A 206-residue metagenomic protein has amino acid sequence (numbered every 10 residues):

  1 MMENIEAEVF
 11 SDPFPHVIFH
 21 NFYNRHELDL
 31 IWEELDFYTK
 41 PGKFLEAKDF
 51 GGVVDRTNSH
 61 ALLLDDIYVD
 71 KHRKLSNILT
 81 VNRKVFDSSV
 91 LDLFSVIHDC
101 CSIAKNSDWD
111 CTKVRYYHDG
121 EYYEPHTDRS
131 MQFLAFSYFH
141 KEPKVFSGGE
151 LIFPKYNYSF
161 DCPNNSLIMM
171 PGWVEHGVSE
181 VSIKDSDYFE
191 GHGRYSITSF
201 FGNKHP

Functional and structural regions predicted by a protein language model:
M2-C100: Non-heme Fe(II)/2-oxoglutarate
Y23, L35, F139, F201-N203: Short beta-strand segments enriched in hydrophobic/aromatic residues within well-folded beta-rich domains
H26-D29, G52, E121-E124, V145 (+2 more regions): Short catalytic/ligand-binding loop motif for oxyanion handling, primarily in non-cytosolic enzymes, centered on
I103-Y116: A short glycine-rich, His/Asp/Glu-containing loop-to-beta-strand
T112-V114, A135-S137, I197-F201: A structural signal for short, well-ordered beta-strand segments
V114-D128: Conserved short histidine dyad/triad with adjacent acidic residue
M131, K141-E142, F146-P206: Catalytic core of Fe(II)/2-oxoglutarate
